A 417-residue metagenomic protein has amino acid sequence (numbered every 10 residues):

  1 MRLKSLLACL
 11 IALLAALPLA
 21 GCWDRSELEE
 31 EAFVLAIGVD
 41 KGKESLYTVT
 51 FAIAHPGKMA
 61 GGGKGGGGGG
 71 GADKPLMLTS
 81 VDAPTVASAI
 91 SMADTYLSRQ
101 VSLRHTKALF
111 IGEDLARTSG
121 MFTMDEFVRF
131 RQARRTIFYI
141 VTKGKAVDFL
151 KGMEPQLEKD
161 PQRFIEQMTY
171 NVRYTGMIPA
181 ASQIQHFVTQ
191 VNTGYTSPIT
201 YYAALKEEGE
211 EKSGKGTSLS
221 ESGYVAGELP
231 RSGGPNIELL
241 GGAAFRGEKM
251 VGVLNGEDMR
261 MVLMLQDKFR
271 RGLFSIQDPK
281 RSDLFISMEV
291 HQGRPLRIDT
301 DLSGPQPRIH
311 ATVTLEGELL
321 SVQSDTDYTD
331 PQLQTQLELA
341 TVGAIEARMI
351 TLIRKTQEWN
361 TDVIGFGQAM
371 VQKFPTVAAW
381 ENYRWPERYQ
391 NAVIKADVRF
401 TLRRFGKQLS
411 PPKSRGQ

Functional and structural regions predicted by a protein language model:
R2-L10, L17-Q417: Membrane-proximal alpha-helical signals and transmembrane carboxylates
